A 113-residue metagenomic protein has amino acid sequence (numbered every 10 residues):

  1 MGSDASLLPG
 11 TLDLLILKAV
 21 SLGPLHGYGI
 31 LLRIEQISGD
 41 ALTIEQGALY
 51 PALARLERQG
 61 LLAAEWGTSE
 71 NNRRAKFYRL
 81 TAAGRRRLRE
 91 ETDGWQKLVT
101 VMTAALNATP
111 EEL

Functional and structural regions predicted by a protein language model:
G2-S6, W66-G67: Short beta-strand/turn micro-motifs at beta-sheet edges
D4-A48: N-terminal helix-turn-helix DNA-binding core of bacterial DNA-binding proteins
T11, L15, A75, R79 (+1 more regions): Amphipathic alpha-helical recognition patches that constitute DNA-binding helices
L49-L56: Basic amphipathic alpha-helical segments that dock to polyanions
E57-R74, R79: Beta-hairpin "wing" of winged helix-turn-helix
L80-G84: Accessory beta->alpha helical hairpin/"wing" motif in late/C-terminal subdomains of nucleic-acid enzymes
R86-L113: Amphipathic alpha-helical dimerization/coiled-coil segments that flank or bridge DNA-binding/regulatory modules
